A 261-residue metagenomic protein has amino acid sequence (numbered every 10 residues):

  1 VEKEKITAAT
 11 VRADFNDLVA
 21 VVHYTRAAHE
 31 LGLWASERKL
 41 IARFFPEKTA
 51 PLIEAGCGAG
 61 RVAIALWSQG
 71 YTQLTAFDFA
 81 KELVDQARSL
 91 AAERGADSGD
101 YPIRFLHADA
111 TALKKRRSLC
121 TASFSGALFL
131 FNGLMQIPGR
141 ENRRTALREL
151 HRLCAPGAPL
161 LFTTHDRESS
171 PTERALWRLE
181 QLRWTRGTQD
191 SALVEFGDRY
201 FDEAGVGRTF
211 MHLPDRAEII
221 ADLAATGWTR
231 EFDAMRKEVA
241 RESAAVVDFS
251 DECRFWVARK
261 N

Functional and structural regions predicted by a protein language model:
V1-E47: Conserved class I S-adenosyl-L-methionine
G56-G58: Class I SAM-dependent methyltransferase "Motif I" SAM/SAH-binding loop
R61-L113: Class I SAM-dependent methyltransferase SAM/SAH-binding core
R116-G126: A short acidic, Gly/Pro-enriched loop at the edge of an enzyme's catalytic core that lines a small-molecule cofactor
S125-E141: A short SAM/SAH-binding and catalytic strip from SAM-dependent methyltransferases
R144-P156: A short glycine-rich, Lys/Arg-flanked "PGG" loop and its adjoining helix->strand segment in the class I
L161-D222, F232-M235, V239-A240: SAM-dependent methyltransferase
A244-N261: Core SAM-dependent methyltransferase catalytic element
